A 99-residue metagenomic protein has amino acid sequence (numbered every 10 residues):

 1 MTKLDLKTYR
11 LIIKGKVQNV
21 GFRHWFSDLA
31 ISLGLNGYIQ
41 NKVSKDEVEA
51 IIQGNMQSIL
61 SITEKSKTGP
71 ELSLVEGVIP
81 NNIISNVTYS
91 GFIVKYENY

Functional and structural regions predicted by a protein language model:
M1-Y99: Intrinsically disordered, low-complexity, mixed-charge
